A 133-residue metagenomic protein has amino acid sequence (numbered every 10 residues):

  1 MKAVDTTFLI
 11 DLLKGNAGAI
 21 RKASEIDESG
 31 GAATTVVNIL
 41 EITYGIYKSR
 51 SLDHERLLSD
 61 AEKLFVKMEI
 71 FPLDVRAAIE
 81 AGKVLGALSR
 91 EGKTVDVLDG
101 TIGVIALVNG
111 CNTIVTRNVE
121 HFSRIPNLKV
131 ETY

Functional and structural regions predicted by a protein language model:
M1, G103-Y133: Acidic, PIN/NYN-like endoribonuclease modules and their adjacent C-terminal/linker elements
M1-T35, Y47-K63: Short, well-structured N-terminal submotif of metal-dependent ribonuclease cores
F8-L9, N38, A77, I102 (+1 more regions): Alpha-helix capping/helix-boundary segments
L9-I10, I20, L40-T43, S123 (+1 more regions): Nucleotide phosphate-binding site architecture
A19, I39, L58-A61, A78-A81 (+1 more regions): A general structural signal for well-ordered alpha-helical segments in protein cores
A33, F71, E131: General small-molecule cofactor/ligand-binding pocket signal
V37, L73-V75, R117, Y133: Conserved beta-strand termini and adjacent loop/short-helix elements that scaffold enzyme active sites in alpha/beta
Y44, E69-V115: Active-site neighborhoods of divalent-metal-dependent phosphate/nucleic-acid chemistry enzymes
